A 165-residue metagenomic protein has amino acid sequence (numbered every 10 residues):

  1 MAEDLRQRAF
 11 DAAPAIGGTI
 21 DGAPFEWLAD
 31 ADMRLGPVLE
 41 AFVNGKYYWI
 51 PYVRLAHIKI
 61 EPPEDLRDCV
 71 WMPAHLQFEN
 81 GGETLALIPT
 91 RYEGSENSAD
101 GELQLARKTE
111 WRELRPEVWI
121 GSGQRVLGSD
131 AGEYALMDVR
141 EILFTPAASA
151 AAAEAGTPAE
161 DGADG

Functional and structural regions predicted by a protein language model:
M1-R6: Alpha-helical protein-protein interaction scaffolds
R8-R91: Long, positively charged binding patches that form subdomain-scale interaction surfaces for polyanionic ligands
G18-I20, A155-G165: Intrinsically disordered, low-complexity linkers and terminal tails enriched in Pro/Gly and often acidic or mixed-charge
I88-E154, D164: Helix-rich interaction surfaces within compact, conserved domain-sized segments that mediate assembly or partner
